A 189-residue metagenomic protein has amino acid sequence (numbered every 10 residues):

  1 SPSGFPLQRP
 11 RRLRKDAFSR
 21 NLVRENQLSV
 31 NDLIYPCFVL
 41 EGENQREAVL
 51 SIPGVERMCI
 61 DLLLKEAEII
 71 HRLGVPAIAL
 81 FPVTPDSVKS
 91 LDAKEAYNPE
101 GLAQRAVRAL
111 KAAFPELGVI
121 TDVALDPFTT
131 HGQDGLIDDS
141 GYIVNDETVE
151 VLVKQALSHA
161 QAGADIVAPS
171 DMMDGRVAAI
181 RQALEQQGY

Functional and structural regions predicted by a protein language model:
P2-G4, D16, E25-I34, L40-Y189: Alpha/beta enzyme core
P6-R12: Exposed beta-strand/loop interface patches that mediate assembly or binding
R11, A17-S19: Acidic, Ser/Thr/Pro-rich intrinsically disordered transcriptional activation regions
